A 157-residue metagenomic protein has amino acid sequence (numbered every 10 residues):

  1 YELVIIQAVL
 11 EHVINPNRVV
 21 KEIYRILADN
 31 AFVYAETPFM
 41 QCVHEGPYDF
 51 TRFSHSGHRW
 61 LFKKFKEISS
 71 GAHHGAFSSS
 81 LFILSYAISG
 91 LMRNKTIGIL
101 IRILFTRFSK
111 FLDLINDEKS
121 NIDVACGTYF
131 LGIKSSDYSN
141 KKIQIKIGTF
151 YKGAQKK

Functional and structural regions predicted by a protein language model:
Y1-E45, H55, F130-G132: Conserved SAM-binding loop
H12, L27, T51, N121-A125: Aromatic-acidic/polar surface patches that form glycan- and anion
N30, K63-K64, S136: A short, structured loop/turn motif at beta-sheet edges
Q41-C42, G75-F77: Positions that flank functional sites
Q41-L61, F65: Acceptor-substrate binding/catalytic loop of class I
F65-A76: Conserved S-adenosyl-L-methionine
F77-K157: A C-terminal cap/extension of S-adenosyl-L-methionine-dependent methyltransferases that defines the acceptor-substrate
